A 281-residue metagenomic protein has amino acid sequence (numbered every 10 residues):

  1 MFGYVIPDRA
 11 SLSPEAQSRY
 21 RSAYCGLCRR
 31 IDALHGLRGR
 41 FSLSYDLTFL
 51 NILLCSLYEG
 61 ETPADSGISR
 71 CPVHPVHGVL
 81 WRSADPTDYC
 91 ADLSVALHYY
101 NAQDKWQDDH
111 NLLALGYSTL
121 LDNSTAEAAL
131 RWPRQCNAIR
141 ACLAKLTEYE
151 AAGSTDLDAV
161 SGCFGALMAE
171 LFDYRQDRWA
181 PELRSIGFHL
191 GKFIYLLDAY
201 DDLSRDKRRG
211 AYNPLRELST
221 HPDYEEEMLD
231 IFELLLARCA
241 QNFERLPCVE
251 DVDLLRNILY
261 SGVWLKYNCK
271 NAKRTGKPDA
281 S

Functional and structural regions predicted by a protein language model:
M1-S185, K192, L196-E233, Q241-D251 (+3 more regions): Acidic catalytic motifs of isoprenoid enzymes
L254-Y260: Short, electropositive alpha-helical surface patch
